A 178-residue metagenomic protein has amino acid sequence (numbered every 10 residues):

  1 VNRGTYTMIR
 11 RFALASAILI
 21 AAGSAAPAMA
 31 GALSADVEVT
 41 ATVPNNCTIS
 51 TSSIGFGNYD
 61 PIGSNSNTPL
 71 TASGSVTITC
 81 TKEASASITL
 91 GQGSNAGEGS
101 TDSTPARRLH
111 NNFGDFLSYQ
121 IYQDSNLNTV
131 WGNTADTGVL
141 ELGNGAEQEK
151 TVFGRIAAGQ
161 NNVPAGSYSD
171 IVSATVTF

Functional and structural regions predicted by a protein language model:
G4, G23, I156-A158: N-terminal export/ancillary region detector
G4-A15: Bacterial N-terminal signal peptides that target proteins for export
A17-G23: Classic N-terminal secretory signal peptides
A25-P27: N-terminal signal peptide c-region/cleavage motif recognized by signal peptidases
M29-N111, T137-F178: N-terminal small/polar-rich segments of proteins
G91-G93, Q120-D124: Predominantly extracellular/luminal cell-surface or secreted proteins
N112-D115, Q120: Short amphipathic secondary-structure patches
F113, S125-L127: Solvent-exposed strand-loop boundary residues in beta-sheet-rich modules
